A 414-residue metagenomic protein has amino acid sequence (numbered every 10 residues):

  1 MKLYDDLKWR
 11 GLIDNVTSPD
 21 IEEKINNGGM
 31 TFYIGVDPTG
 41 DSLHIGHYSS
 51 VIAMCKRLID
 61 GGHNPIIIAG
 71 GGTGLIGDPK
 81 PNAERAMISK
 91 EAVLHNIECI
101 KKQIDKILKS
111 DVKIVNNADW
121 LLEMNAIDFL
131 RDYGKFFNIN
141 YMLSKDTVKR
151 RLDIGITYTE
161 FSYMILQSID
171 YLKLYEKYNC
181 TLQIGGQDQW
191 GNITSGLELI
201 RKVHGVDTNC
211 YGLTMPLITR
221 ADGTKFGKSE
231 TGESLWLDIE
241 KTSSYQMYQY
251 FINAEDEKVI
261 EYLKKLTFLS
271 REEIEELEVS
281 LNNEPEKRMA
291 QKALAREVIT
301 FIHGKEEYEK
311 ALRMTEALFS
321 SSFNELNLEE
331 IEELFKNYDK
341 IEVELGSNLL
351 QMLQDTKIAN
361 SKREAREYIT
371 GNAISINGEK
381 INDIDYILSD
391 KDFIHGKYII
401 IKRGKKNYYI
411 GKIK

Functional and structural regions predicted by a protein language model:
M1-Q189, I193-L197, V203-Y211, S375: NTP-dependent nucleotidyl-transfer catalytic core
I200, H204-K414: Conserved nucleotide- and phosphate/pyrophosphate-binding catalytic cores in adenylate/nucleotidyl-handling enzymes
